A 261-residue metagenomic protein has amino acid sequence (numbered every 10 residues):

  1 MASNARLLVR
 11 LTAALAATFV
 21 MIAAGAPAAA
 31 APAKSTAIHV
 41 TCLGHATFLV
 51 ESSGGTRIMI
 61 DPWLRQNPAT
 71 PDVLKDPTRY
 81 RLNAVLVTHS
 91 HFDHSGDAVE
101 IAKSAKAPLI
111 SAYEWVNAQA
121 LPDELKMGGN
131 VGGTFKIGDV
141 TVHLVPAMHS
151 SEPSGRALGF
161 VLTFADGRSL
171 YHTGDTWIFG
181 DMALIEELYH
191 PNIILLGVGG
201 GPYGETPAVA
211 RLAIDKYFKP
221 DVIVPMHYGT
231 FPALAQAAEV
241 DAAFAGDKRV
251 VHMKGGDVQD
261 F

Functional and structural regions predicted by a protein language model:
R6-A13, F19-R57, L64-R65, A243-G246 (+1 more regions): Zn-dependent metallo-beta-lactamase
A33-I38, S52-I58, T134-H143, T163-L170 (+1 more regions): Beta-strand-turn-beta hairpins that frame and shape the catalytic cleft of phosphate-ester-processing enzymes
L43, L49-S90, G96-E100, S150-S154 (+1 more regions): Pre-active-site segment of Zn-dependent metallo-hydrolases
I60-P62, L82-H91, L109-Y113, L170-G174 (+3 more regions): Active-site neighborhood of phospho(di)ester-bond hydrolases with catalytic His/Asp-centered motifs
Q66-N67, H91-G96, V116-Q119, G133-F135 (+5 more regions): Active-site environment of divalent metal-dependent phosphoester hydrolases
V73-F135, T141-H143: Active-site HxH/HxHxD metal-binding segment of metal-dependent hydrolases
A120-T134, V209-F261: Binuclear metal-ion centers of metallo-dependent hydrolases, dominated by the metallo-beta-lactamase
H149-K216: Active-site-proximal loop/helix segments of hydrolase catalytic cores
